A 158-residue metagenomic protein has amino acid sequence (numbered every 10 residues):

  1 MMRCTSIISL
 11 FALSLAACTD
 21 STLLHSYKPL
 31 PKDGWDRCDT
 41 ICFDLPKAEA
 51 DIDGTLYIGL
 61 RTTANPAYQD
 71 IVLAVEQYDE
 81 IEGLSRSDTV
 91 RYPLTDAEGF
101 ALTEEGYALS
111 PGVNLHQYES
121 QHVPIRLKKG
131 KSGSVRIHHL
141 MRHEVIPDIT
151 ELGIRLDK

Functional and structural regions predicted by a protein language model:
R3-S9: Sec-dependent signal peptide recognition, specifically the positively charged N-region followed immediately by
S14-A17: C-terminal motif of bacterial Sec signal peptides marking the signal peptidase cleavage site
T19-T22: Bacterial signal peptide processing site
D39-Y68: Post-signal-peptide N-terminal segment of Sec-exported extracytoplasmic proteins
A50-I58, P124-M141: Noncatalytic modules at the cell exterior or secretory-pathway interfaces, chiefly beta-strand-rich lectin/adhesion
A64-N65, P111-H122, H139-I149: Short acidic/polar inter-strand loop motif in beta-rich domains
L73-Y78, M141-K158: Exposed low-complexity, polar/acidic, P/S/T/G-rich flexible segments that act as propeptides, protease-susceptible
V90-P124: An anionic, turn-rich surface loop/hairpin at beta-sheet edges that serves as a generic interaction/coordination patch
